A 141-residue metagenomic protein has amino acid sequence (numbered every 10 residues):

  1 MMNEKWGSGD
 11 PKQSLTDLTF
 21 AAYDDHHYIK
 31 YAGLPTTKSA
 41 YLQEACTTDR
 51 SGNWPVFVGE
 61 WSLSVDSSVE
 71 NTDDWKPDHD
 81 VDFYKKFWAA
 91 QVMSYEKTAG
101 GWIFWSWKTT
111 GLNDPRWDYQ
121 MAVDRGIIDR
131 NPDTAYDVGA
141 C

Functional and structural regions predicted by a protein language model:
M1-A89: Extracellular glycoside hydrolase catalytic/binding regions
T16-K30, D124-C141: Short, Lys/Arg-enriched charge-dense amphipathic segments
G52-G139: Substrate-binding cleft of secreted/luminal carbohydrate-active enzymes
